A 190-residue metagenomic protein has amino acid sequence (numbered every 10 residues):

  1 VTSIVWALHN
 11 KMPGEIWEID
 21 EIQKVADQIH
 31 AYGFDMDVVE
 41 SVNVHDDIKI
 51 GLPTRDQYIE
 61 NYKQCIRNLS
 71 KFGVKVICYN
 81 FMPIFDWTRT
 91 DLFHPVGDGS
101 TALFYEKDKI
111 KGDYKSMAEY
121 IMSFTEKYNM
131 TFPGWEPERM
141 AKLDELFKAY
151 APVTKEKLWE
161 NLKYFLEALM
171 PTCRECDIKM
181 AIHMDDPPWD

Functional and structural regions predicted by a protein language model:
V1, W17-D37, R67-K71, M170-D177: Acidic (Asp/Glu)-rich catalytic clusters
V1-I19, E40-G51: N-terminal substrate-binding region of glycoside hydrolase catalytic domains
T2-W6, M36-E40, I77-Y79, M180-I182: Hydrophobic faces of well-ordered beta-strands that scaffold small-molecule active sites in alpha/beta enzyme cores
A7-E21, D56, I84-W87, D190: Acidic-and-aromatic substrate-binding clefts and catalytic sites of carbohydrate-active enzymes
G33-E40, P133-E138: Short, compositionally biased low-complexity segments
I48-D190: Active-site acidic/histidine proton-transfer and metal-coordination neighborhood in alpha/beta enzyme cores
